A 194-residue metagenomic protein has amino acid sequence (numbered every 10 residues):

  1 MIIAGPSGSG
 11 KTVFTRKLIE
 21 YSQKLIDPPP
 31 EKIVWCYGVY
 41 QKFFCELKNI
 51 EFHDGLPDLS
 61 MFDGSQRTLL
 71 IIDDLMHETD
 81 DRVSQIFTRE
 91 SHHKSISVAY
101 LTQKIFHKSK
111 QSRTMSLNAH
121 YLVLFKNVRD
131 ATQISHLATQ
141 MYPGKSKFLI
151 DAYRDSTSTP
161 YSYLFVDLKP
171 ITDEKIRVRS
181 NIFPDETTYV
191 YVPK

Functional and structural regions predicted by a protein language model:
M1-Q23, P28-V34, G38-C45, E51-F148: Conserved P-loop NTPase motor cores
T114-K194: Conserved GTP-binding G-domain of TRAFAC-class P-loop NTPases and closely related GTPase folds
